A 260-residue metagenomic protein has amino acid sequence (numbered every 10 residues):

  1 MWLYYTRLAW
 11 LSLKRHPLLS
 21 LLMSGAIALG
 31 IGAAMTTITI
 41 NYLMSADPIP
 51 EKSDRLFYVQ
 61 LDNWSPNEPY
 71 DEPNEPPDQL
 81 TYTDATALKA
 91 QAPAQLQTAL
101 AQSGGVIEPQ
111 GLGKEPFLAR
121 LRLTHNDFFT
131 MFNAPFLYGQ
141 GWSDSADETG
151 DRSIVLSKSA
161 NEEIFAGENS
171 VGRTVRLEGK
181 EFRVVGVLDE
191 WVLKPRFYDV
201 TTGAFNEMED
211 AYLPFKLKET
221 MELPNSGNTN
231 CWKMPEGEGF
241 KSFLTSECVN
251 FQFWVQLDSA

Functional and structural regions predicted by a protein language model:
M1, L8, M23, G32 (+1 more regions): Amphipathic alpha-helical recognition patches that constitute DNA-binding helices
W2-K14, D84, L88: A short amphipathic helical element positioned immediately N-terminal to and/or at the very start of a transmembrane
K14-R15, Q256: Alpha-solenoid HEAT/Armadillo repeat architecture
H16-P48: Short, strongly hydrophobic transmembrane alpha-helices
L21-L22, T98-A99, R196: Short, hydrophobic secondary-structure boundary micro-motifs
S24-A28, L56, T174, E181: Residues at or immediately flanking beta-strands
I38-I164, E168, E178: Structured, solvent-exposed hinge/loop segments at the ends of secondary-structure elements
N126-W142, R152-A260: Mid-to-C-terminal secondary-structure elements that act as membrane-proximal/extracytoplasmic interface segments
